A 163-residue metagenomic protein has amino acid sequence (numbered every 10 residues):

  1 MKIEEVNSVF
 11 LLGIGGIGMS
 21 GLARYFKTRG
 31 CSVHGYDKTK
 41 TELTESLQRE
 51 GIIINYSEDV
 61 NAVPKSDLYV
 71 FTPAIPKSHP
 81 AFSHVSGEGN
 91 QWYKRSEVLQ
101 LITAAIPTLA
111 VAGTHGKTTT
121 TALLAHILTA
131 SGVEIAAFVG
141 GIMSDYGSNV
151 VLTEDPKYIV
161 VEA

Functional and structural regions predicted by a protein language model:
M1-V98: N-terminal leader/targeting and accessory segments in enzymes
Y25-T28, Q48, A62, P73 (+1 more regions): Phosphate-binding loop of NTP-binding sites
